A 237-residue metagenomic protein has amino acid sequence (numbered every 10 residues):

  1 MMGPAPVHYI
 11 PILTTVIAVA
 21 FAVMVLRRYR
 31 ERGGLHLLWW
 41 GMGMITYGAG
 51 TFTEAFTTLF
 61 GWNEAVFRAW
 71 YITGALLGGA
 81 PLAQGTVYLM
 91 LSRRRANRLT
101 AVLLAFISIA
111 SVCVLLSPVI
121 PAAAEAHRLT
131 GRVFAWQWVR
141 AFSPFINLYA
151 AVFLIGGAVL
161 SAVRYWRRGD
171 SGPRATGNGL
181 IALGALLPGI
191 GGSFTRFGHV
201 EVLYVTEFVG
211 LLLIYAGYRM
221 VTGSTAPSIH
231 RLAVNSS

Functional and structural regions predicted by a protein language model:
M1-M2, F56-F67, A123-W136, V200: Membrane-interface interhelical loops and short amphipathic "cap" helices that link adjacent transmembrane segments
G3-T14, C113-A122, A126-G157: Extracellular-loop-to-transmembrane junctions of the mid-late helices
P4-A18, G34-S111, Y204-L212: Individual alpha-helical transmembrane segments in multi-pass integral membrane proteins
V23-T53, P144-L148, G157-G192: Alpha-helical transmembrane segments of multi-pass integral membrane proteins
E54-W62, S117-V119, G192-R196: Juxtamembrane "helix-exit" motif on the non-cytosolic side of transmembrane helices
G85-L89, C113-S117, I214-T225: Membrane-water interface at the C-terminal end of transmembrane alpha helices
V87-G131, L232-S237: The cytoplasmic-loop to transmembrane-helix boundary for the fourth helix
G156-R164, A175-S237: C-terminal transmembrane-bundle signature of multipass membrane proteins, characterized by strong activation on
